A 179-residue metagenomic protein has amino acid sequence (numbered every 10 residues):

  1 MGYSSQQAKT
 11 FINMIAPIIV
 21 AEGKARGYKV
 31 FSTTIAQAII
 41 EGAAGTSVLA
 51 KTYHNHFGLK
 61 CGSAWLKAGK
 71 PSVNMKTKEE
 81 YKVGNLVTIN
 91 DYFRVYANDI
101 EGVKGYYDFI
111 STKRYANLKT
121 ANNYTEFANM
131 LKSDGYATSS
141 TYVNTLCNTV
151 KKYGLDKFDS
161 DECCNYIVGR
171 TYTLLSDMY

Functional and structural regions predicted by a protein language model:
M1-Y179: Catalytic cores of secreted/periplasmic lytic hydrolases that degrade extracellular macromolecules
